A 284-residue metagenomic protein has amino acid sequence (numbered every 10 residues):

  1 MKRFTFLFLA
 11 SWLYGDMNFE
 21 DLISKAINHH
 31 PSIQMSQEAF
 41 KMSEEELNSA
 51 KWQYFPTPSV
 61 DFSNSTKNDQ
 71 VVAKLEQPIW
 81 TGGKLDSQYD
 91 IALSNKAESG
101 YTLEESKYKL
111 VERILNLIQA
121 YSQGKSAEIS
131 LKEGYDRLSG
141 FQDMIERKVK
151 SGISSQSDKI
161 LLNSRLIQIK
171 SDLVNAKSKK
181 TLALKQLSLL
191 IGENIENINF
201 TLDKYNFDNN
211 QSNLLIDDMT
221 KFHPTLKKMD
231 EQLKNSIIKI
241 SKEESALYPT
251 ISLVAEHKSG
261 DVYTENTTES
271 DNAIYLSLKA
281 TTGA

Functional and structural regions predicted by a protein language model:
F4-W12: Sec-dependent N-terminal signal peptides
G15-T57, I79, I153-Q156, I191-I237: Bacterial Sec-pathway N-terminal export signals of envelope proteins
M17, K109-F222, Q232: Periplasmic alpha-helical coiled-coil/stalk elements that build and connect Gram-negative outer-membrane
Q34, Q53-Q70, P78-E105, K125 (+3 more regions): Small/polar (Gly/Ser/Thr/Ala-rich) solvent-exposed segments that form structured loops/beta-strands/short helices used
M35-K41, Y101, E105, K109 (+3 more regions): Long, charged alpha-helical "stalk" segments
